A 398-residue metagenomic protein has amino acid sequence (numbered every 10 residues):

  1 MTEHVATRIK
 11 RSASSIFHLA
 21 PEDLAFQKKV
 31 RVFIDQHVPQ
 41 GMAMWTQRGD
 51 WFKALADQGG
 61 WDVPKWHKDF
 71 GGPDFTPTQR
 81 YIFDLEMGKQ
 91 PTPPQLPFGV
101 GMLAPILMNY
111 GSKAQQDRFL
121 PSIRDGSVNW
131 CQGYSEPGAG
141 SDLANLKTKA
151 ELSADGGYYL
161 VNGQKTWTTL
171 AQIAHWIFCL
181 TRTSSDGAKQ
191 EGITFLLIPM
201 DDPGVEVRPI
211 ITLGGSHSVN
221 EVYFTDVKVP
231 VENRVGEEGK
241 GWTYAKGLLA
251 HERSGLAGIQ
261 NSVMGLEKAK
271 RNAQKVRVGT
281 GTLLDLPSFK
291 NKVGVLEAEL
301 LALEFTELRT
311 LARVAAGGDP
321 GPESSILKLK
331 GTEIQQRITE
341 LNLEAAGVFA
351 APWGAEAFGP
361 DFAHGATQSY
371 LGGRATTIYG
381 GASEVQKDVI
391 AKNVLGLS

Functional and structural regions predicted by a protein language model:
M1-P97, M108, R118, S122-D125 (+5 more regions): Amphipathic, small/basic residue-rich leader segments at the start of a protein or domain
T2-K10, T78, I82-F83, M102 (+3 more regions): Glycine-rich phosphate/cofactor-binding loops in nucleotide/flavin-utilizing enzymes
F17-L19, V205-L303, T376, K392: Glycine-rich beta->alpha junctions and the first turn(s) of the following alpha-helix
P39-T46, V278, P287, L301-F358: C-terminal helix-coil-helix/basic helical segment that borders enzyme active sites and/or dimer interfaces and provides
Q95-A114, G140: N-terminal glycine-rich flavin-associated loop
G126-Y134: A short, Trp-centered hydrophobic/proline-enriched beta-strand micro-motif
T148-L152: A structural signal for short hydrophobic beta-strand segments in well-ordered beta-sheet cores
G157-R208: A short core secondary-structure module
